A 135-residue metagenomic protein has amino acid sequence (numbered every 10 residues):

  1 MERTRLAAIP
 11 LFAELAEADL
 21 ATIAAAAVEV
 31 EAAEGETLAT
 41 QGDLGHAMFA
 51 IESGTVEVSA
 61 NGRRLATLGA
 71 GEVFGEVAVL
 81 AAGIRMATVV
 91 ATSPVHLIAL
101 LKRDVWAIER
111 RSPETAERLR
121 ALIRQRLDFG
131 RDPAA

Functional and structural regions predicted by a protein language model:
E2, A18-T22, I84-M86, R103-A135: A small-molecule sensor/coupling module
E2-N61, L68-A70: Regulatory nucleotide-sensing modules
V28, A47, A82-T88, P94-L97: Helix-loop-beta junctions that constitute the ligand-sensing/allosteric loops of cytosolic regulatory sensor domains
A39, A66, G75, I98 (+1 more regions): Nucleotide phosphate-binding site architecture
V58, E76-V77, A87-A91, A99 (+1 more regions): Short beta-strand His + acidic residue motifs that chelate non-heme Fe in jelly-roll/DSBH and cupin folds
G71, L101: Residue-level signature of catalytic and energy-coupling elements of molecular machines, predominantly ATP/GTP-dependent
L80, T92, R111-S112: Residue-level signal for well-ordered alpha-helical positions
